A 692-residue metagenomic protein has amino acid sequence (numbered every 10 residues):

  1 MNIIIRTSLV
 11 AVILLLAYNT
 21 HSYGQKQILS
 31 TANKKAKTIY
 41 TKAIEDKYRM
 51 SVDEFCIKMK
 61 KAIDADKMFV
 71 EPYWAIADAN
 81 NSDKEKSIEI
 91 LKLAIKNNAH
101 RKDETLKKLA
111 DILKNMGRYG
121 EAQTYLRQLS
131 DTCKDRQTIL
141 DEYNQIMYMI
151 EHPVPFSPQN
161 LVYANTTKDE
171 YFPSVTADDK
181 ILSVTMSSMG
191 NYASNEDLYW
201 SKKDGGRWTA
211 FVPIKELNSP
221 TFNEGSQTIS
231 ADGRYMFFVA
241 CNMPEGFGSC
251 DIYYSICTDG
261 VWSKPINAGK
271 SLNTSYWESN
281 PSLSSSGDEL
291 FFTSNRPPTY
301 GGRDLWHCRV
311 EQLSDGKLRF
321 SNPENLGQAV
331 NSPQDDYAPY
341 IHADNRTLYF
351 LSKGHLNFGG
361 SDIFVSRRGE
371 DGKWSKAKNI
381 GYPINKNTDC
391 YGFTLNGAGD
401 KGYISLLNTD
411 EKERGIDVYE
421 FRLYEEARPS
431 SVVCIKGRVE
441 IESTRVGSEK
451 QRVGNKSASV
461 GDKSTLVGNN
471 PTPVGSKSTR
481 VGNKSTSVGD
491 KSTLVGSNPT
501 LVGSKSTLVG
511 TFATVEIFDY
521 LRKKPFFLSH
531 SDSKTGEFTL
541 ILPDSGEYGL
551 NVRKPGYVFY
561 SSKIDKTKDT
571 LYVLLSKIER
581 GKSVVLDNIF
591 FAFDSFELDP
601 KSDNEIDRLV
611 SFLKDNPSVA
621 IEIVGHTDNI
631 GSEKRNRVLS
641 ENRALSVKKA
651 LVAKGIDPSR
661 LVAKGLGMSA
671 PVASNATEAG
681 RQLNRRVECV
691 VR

Functional and structural regions predicted by a protein language model:
A32-M68: Alpha-helical segment of the N-proximal tetratricopeptide repeat
Y48-I57, S82-K92, G117-T124: Structural signature of tandem alpha-helical TPR/SEL1-like repeats, specifically the intra-repeat loop/turn
F69, R101-K102, C133-R136: Residue-level recognition of tetratricopeptide repeat
K108, N115-T124, Q128-R438, E442-R445 (+2 more regions): Short, conserved micro-motifs composed of acidic
S352, N357, N616, V624-R692: Periplasmic OmpA-like peptidoglycan-binding domain that tethers envelope proteins to the cell wall
E425-G447, V502-A620: Periplasmic peptidoglycan-binding/tethering modules of Gram-negative envelope proteins
